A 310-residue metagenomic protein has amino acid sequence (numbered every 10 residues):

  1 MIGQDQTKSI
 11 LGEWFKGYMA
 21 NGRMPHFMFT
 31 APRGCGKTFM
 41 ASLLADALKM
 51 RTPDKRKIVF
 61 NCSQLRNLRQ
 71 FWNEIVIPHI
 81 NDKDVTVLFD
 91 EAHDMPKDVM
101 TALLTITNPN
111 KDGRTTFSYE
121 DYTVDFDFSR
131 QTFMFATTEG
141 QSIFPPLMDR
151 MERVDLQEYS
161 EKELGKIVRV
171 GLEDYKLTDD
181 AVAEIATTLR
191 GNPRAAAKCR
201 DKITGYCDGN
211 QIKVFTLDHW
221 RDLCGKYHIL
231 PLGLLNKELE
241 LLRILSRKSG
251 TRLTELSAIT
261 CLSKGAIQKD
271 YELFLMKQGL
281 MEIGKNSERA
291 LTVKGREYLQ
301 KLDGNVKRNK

Functional and structural regions predicted by a protein language model:
M19-F60, V76-H79: Walker A/P-loop
T30, E173, A181-A195, I229: A short helix-loop-helix "switch/interaction" segment in the helical subdomain of ASCE P-loop NTPases
K97-F128: Conserved catalytic/switch belt of AAA+ P-loop NTPases
T101-L104, T138-E152: Short regulatory helix/loop adjacent to the ATP-binding pocket of P-loop NTPases
T138, E152-L164: Conserved AAA+ ATPase "SRH/arginine-finger" region at the nucleotide-binding site
D179, L189-T204, V214-T216, L234-N236: The conserved phosphate-sensing helix
A183-T187, R194-G209, R243, L273: C-terminal helical "lid" of AAA+/P-loop NTPase domains
S246-K310: Terminal-proximal interaction/regulatory segments of ATP-powered molecular machines
